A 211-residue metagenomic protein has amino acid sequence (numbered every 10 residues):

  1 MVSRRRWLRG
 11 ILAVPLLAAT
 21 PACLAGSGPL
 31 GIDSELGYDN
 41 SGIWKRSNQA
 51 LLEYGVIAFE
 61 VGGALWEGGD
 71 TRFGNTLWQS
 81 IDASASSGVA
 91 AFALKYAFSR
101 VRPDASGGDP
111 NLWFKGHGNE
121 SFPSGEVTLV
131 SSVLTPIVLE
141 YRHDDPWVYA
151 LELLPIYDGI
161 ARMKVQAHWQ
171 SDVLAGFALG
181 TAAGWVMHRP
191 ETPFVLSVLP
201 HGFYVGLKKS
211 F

Functional and structural regions predicted by a protein language model:
V2-V14: N-terminal secretory signal peptides and thylakoid transit peptides that target proteins across membranes
V14, S80, S84-G88, F92 (+3 more regions): Alpha-helical transmembrane spans of integral membrane proteins, capturing the lipid-embedded, hydrophobic core of TM
A19-P21: N-terminal signal peptide c-region/cleavage motif recognized by signal peptidases
L24-P123, V127-M163: Hydrophobic alpha-helical bundle signature of multipass membrane enzymes
E126-V130, H168-H188: Alpha-helical transmembrane segments that form the membrane-embedded catalytic/substrate-binding core of multi-pass
E191-P200: Transmembrane beta-strand segments that form the barrel wall of outer-membrane beta-barrel proteins
P200-F211: Outer-membrane beta-barrel "beta-signal"
